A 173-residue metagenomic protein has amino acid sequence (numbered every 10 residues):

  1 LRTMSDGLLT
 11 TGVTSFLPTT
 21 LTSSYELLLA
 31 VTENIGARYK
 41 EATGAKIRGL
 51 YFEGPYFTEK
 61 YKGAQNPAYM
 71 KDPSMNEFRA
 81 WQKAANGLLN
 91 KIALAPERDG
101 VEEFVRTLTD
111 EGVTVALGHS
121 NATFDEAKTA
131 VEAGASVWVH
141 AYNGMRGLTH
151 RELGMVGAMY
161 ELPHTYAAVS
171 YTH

Functional and structural regions predicted by a protein language model:
R2-V31, A45-T58, A85-E97, V113-V115 (+2 more regions): Divalent metal-dependent hydrolysis catalytic cores, especially in the metallo-beta-lactamase
S5, T32-G36, F78, V105: Generic structural signal for well-ordered alpha-helices, preferentially at hydrophobic/aromatic core positions
V31-G44, K128-E132: Short amphipathic alpha-helices and their capping/turn segments at secondary-structure boundaries
G36-K40, Q82, M159-Y160: N-terminal cationic-hydrophobic initiation segments that often serve targeting/anchoring roles
E41-G44, V101, L162: Short, structured coil/loop segments at alpha-helix boundaries
E59-M155: Divalent metal-binding pocket/active-site signature
G154, A158-A167: His/Asp/Glu-enriched, well-ordered alpha-helical/loop segment that forms or immediately abuts the divalent-metal
T172-H173: Conserved small/polar residues in nucleotide/adenosyl-binding loops
